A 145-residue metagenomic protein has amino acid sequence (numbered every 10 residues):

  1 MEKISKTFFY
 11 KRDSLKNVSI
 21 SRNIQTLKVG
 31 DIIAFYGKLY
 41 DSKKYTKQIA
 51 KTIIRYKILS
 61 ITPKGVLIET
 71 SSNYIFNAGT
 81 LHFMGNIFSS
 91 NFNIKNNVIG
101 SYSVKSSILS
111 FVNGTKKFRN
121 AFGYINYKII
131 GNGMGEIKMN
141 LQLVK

Functional and structural regions predicted by a protein language model:
M1-K145: Targeting-peptide/extracellular-domain and disordered-appendage signature
